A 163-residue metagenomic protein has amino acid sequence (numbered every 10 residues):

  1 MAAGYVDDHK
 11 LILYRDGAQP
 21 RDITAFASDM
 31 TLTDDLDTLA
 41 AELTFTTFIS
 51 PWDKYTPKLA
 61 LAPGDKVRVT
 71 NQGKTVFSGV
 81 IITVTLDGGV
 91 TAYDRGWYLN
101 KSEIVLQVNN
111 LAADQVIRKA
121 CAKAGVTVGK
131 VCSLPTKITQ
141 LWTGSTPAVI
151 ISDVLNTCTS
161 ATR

Functional and structural regions predicted by a protein language model:
M1-L99: Assembly/oligomerization scaffold segments
L86-R163: Charged- and aromatic-enriched interaction segments used to assemble and dock large macromolecular complexes
